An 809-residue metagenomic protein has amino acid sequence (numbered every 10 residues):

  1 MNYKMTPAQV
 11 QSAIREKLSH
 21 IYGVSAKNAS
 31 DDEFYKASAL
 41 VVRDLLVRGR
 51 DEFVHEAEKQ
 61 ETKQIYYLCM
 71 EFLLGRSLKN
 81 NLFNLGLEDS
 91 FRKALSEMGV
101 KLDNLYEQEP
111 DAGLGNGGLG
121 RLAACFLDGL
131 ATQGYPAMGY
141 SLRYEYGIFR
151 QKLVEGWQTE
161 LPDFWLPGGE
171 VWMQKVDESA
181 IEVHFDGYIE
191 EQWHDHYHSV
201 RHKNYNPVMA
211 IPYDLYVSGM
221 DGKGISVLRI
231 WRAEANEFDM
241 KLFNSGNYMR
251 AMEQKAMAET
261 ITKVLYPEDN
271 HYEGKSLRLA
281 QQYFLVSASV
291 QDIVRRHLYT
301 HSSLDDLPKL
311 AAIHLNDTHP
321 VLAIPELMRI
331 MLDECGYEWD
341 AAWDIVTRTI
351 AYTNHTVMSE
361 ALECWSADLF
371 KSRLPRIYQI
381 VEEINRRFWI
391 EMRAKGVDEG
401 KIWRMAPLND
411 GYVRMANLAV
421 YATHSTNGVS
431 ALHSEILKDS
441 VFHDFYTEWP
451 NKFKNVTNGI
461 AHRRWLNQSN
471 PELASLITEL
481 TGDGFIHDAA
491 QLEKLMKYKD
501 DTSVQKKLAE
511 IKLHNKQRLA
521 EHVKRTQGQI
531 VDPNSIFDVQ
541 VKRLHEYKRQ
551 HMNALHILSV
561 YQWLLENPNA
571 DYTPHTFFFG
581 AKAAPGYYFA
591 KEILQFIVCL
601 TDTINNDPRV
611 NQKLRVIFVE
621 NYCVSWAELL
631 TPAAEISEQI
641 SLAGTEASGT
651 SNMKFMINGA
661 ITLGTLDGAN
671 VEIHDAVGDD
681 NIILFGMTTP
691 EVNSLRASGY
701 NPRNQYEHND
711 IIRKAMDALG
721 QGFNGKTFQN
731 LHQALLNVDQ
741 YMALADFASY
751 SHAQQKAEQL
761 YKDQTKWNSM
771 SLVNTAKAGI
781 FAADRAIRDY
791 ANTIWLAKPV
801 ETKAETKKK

Functional and structural regions predicted by a protein language model:
M1-K809: A conserved ligand/cofactor-binding region detector
